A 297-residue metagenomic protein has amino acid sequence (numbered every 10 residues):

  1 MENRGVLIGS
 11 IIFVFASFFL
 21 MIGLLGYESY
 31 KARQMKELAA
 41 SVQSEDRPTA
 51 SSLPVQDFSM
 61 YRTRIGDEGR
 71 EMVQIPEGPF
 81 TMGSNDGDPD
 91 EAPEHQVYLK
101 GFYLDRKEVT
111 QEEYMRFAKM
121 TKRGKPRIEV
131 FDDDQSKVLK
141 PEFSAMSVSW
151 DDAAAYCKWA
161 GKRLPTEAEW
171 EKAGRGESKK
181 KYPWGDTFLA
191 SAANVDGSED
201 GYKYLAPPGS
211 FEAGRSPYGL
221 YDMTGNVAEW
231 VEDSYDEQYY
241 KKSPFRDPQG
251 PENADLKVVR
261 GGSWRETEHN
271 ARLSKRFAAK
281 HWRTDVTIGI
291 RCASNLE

Functional and structural regions predicted by a protein language model:
E2-S41, S51, S144, K162-R163 (+2 more regions): Disulfide-stabilized, aromatic/cysteine-rich ligand-recognition loop
A16-S17, K107, E112, D151 (+3 more regions): A structural signal for well-ordered alpha-helical segments within the folded catalytic domains of diverse enzymes
S41-D67: N-terminal low-complexity, Pro/Thr/Ser-rich intrinsically disordered segments that act as propeptides or flexible
S59-R62, P89-P93, R276-H281: Short, P/G- and charge-enriched loop/turn segments at secondary-structure junctions
Y61-T63, E71, P93-H95, F143 (+2 more regions): Residue-level detector of beta-strand structural context in well-folded domains
R64-K125, V148-D151, T224-G225: A short glycine-rich, aromatic-capped structural motif
I75, T81, D86, G124 (+2 more regions): Functional-site microenvironments in short loops/helix caps that host divalent-cation chemistry
Y103-D105, V231, R291-A293: Residues within well-ordered beta-strands of beta-sheet-rich folds
